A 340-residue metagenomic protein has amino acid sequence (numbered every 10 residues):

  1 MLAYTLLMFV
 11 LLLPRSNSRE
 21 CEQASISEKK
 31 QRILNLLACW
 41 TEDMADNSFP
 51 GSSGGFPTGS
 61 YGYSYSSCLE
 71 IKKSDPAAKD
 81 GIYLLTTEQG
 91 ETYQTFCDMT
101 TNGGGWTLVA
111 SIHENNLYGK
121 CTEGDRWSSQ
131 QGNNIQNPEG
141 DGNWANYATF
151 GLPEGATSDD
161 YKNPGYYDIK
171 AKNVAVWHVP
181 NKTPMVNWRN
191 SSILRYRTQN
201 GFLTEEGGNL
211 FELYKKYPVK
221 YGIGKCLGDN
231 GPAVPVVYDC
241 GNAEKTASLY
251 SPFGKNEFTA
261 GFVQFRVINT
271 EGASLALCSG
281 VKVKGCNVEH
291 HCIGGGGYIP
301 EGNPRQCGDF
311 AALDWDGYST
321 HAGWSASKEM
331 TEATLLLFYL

Functional and structural regions predicted by a protein language model:
L2-L340: Mature extracellular or lumenal effector domains of secreted proteins and single-pass membrane receptors/adhesion
